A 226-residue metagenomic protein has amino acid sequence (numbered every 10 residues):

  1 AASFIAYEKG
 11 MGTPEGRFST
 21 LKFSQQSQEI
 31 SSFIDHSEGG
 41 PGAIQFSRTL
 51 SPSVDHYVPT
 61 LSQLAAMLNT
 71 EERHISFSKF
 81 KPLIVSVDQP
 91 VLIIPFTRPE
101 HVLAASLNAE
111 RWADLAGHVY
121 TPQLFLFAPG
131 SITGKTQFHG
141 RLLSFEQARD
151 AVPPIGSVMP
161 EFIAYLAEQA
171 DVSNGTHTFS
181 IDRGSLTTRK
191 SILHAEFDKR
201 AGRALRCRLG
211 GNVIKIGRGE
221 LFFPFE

Functional and structural regions predicted by a protein language model:
S3-E226: Active-site proximal loop and beta-alpha junction motif in alpha/beta enzyme cores
